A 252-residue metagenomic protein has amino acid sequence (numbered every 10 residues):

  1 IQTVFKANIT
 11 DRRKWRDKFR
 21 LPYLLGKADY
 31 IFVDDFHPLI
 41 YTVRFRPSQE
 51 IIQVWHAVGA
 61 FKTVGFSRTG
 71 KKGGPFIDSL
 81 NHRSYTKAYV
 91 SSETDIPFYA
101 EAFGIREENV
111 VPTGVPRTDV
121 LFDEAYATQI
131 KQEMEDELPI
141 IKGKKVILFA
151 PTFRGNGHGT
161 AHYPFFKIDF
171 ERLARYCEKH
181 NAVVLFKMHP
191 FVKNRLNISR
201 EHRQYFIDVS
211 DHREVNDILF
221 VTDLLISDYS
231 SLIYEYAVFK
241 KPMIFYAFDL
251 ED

Functional and structural regions predicted by a protein language model:
I1-A125: Active-site and donor-binding regions of nucleotide-sugar-utilizing enzymes
W15-A28, P190-Y234: Donor nucleotide-activated moiety binding/catalytic core segment of transferases that use nucleotide-activated donors
I31-P38, T42-W55, R213-D252: A donor-sugar binding/catalytic signature common to diverse glycosyltransferases and related nucleotide-sugar
H37-L39, A57-A60, E93-I96, P116-T118 (+5 more regions): Short, solvent-exposed loop/turn segments at secondary-structure junctions
Q49-E50, T86, E108, A182 (+2 more regions): A structural micro-motif
G59-T63, S67-G70, S199, S210 (+1 more regions): Nucleotide-sugar donor-binding patch of glycosyltransferase catalytic domains
V110, P116-I198: Conserved catalytic-core segment of nucleotide-activated headgroup transferases in glycan assembly
